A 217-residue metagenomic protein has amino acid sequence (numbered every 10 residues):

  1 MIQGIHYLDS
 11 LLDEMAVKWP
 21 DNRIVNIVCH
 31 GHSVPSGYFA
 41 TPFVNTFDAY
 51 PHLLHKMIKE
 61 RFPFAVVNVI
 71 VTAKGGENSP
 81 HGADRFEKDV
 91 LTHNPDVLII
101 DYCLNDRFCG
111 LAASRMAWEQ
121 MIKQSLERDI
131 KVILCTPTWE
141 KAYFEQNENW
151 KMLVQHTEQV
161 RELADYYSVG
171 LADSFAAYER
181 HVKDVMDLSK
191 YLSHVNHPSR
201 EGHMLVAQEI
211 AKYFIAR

Functional and structural regions predicted by a protein language model:
I2, L12, T138-R217: Catalytic His-Asp segment of secreted/periplasmic serine-dependent ester chemistry enzymes
I2, V34, P42, V71-E77 (+2 more regions): Cell-envelope and extracellular/periplasmic
I2-T72, R85-N94: Serine-esterase "nucleophile elbow" of acetyl-processing enzymes
D9-L12, P51, H55, A83 (+4 more regions): Extracytoplasmic/secreted envelope proteins and their assembly/folding machinery, especially bacterial periplasmic
N26-V28, K59, F64-H93, N105-C135: Internal alpha/beta domain cores that form substrate/cofactor-binding pockets in large enzymes and binding proteins
S33-S36, G75-S79, L104-C109, T138-A142 (+1 more regions): Solvent-exposed loop/turn segments at secondary-structure junctions within structured extracellular/periplasmic domains
F39-N45, C109-A113, E145-N149: Short, solvent-exposed loop/turn segments at secondary-structure boundaries
L53-R61, D89, Q120, Q124 (+4 more regions): Alpha-helical structural signal in soluble globular domains
